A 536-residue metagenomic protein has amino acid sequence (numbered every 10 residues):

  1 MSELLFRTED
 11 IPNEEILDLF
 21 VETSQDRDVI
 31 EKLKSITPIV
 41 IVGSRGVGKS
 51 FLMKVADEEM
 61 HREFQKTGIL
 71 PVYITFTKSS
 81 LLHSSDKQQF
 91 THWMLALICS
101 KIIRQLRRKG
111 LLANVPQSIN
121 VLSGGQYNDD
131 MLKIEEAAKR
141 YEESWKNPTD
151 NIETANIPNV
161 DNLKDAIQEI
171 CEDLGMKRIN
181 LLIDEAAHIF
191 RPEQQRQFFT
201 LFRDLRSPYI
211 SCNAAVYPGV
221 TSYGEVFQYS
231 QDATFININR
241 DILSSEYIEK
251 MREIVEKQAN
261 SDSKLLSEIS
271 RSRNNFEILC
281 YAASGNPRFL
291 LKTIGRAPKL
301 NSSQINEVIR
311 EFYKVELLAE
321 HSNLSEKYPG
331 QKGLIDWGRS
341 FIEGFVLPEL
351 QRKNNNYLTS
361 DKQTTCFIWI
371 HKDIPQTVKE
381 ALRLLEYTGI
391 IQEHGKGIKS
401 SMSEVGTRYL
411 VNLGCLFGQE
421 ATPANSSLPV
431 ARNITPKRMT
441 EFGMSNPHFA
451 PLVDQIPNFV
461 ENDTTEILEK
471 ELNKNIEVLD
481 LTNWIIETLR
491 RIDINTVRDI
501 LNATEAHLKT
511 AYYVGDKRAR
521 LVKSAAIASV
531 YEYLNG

Functional and structural regions predicted by a protein language model:
M1-I39, S44, E59-K66: A short, basic N-terminal segment
E3-L4, T8, P71, F289 (+1 more regions): C-terminal leucine-rich, beta-strand-based interaction scaffolds used for sensing/assembly
T37-E58, I170-S230, V478-I486, R490-T504 (+1 more regions): Secondary-structure-rich domain cores
T37-K177, I189, P218, Y229-D232: P-loop NTPase nucleotide-binding core
N159-F276, C280-A282, T422-F449, F459-T465: The catalytic "switch" region of P-loop NTPases
A283-I294: The conserved phosphate-sensing helix
R296-Q304: AAA+ ATPase "lid" subdomain C-terminal helix
N458-G536: Compact, charge-rich alpha-helical regulatory domains located at protein termini
